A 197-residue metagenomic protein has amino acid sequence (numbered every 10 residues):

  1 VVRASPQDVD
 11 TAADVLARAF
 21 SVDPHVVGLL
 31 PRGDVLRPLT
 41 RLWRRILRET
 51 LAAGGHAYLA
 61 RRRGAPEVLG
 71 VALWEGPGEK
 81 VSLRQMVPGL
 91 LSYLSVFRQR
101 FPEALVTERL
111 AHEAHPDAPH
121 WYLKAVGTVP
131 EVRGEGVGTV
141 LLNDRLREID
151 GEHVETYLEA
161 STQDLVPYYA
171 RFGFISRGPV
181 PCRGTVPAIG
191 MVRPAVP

Functional and structural regions predicted by a protein language model:
V1-D14, R18, V22-H25: A short beta-loop-alpha structural element at the N-terminal edge of CoA-dependent acyl/N-acetyltransferase catalytic
D23-R44: Conserved GNAT-fold acetyl-CoA-binding loop/helix
R41-L59, P116-Y122: A short helix-loop-beta-strand connector motif used in the catalytic cores of GNAT acetyltransferases and, in some
A52-A72: Conserved beta-hairpin
V68-G127, R133, C182-R183, P187: Conserved acyl-donor/pantetheine-binding loop and adjacent beta-alpha core of acyl/acetyltransferases and related
P119-Y122, E148-S161: Conserved GNAT acetyl-CoA-binding A-motif
G134-R147, R171: Conserved acetyl-CoA-binding loop-helix of GNAT-fold acetyltransferases
T139, G151-H153, T162-P179, R183-V186: Conserved active-site alpha-helix within GNAT-family acetyltransferase domains
